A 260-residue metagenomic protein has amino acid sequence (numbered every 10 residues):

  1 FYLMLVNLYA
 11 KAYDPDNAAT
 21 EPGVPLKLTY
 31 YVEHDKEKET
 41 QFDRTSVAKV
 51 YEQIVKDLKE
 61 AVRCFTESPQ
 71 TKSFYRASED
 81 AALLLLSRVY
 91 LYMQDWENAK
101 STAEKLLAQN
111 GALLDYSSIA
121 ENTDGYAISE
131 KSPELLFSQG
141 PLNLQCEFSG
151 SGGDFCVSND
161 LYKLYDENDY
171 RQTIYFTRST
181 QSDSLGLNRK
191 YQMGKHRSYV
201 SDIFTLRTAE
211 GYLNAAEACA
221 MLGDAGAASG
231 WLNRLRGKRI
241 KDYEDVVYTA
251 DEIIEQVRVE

Functional and structural regions predicted by a protein language model:
F1-E67, T71, R236: Aromatic-anchored glycine-rich loop motif in surface-exposed flexible loops
G23-K27, Y51, V55, R76 (+4 more regions): Hydrophobic-face positions in mid-chain alpha helices that act as interaction patches
D80, L85-A112: Aromatic-residue-lined binding/catalytic grooves and analogous aromatic/hydrophobic interfacial grooves in multimeric
